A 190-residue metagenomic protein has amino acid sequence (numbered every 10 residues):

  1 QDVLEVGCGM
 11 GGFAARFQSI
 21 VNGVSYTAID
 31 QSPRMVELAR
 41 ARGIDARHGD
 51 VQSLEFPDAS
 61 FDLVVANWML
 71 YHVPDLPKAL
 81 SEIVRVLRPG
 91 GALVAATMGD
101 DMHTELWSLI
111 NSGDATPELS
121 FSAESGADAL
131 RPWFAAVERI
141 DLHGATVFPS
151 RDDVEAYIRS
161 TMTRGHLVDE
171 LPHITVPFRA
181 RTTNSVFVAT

Functional and structural regions predicted by a protein language model:
D2-S53: Class I SAM-dependent methyltransferase SAM/SAH-binding core
M10, F121, D128-T190: Conserved Class I S-adenosyl-L-methionine
F56-D58: Short amphipathic alpha-helix with an adjacent loop that forms part of the alpha/beta core around
F61-D62: Local beta-strand N-terminus motif with an aromatic residue
V65: A conserved beta-strand element that flanks and buttresses the S-adenosyl-L-methionine
W68-M69: Short catalytic micro-motifs in class I SAM-dependent methyltransferases
P77-P89: A short glycine-rich, Lys/Arg-flanked "PGG" loop and its adjoining helix->strand segment in the class I
A92-F121: Conserved class I S-adenosyl-L-methionine
